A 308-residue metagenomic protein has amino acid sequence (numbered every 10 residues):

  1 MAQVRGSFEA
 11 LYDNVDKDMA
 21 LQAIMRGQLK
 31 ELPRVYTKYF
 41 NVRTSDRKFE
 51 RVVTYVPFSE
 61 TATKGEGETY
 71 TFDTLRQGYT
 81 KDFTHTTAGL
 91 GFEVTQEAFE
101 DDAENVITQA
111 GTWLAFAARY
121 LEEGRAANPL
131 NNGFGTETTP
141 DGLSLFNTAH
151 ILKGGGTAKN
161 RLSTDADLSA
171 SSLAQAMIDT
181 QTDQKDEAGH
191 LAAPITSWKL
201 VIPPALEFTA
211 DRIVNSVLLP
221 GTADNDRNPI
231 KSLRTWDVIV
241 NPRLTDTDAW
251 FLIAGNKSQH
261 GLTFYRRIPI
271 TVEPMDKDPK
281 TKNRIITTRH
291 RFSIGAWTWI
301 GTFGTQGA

Functional and structural regions predicted by a protein language model:
M1-Q28: N-terminal alpha-helical "arm" segments
A2-E9, T148-K185, T196-K199, A205-A308: Sequence/fold signature of self-assembling virion shell proteins
R26-A88: Assembly/oligomerization interface modules of large self-assembling protein complexes
T74-T84, Q175-G189: Structured alpha-helical segments in the cores of large, soluble enzyme domains
H85-E100, T157, P194-K199: Glycine-rich, often proline-containing surface loops adjacent to acidic residues and nearby aromatics that form
T87, D102-Q109, W113-F116, I195 (+2 more regions): Short, well-structured alpha-helical interface segments that form or flank functional binding sites
E97, D102-Q109, F116-D179: Alpha-helical scaffold segments that mediate packing/assembly in large oligomeric complexes
G135, D186-A193: Surface-exposed acidic, glycine-flexible loop patches that form ligand/cofactor-binding and adhesion interfaces
